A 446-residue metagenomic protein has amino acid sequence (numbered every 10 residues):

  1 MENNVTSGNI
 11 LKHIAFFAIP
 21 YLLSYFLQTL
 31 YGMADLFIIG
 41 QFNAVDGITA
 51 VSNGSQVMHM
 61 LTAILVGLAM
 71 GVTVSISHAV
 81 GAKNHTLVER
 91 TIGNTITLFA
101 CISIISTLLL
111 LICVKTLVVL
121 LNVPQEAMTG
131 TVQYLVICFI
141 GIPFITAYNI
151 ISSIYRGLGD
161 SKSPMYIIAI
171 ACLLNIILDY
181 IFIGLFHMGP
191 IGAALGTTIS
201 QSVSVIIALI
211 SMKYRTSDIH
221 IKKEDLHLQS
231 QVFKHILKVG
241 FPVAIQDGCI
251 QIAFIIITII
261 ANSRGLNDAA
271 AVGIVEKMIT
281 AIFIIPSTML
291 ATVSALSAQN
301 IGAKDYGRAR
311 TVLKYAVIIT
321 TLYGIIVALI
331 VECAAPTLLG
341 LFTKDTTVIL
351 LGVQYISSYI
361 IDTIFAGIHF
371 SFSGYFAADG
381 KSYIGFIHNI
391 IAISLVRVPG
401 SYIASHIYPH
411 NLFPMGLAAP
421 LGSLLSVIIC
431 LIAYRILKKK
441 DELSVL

Functional and structural regions predicted by a protein language model:
M1-A18, I76-G141, L185-F241, S297-D362 (+1 more regions): Short alpha-helical transmembrane segments in multi-pass integral membrane proteins
K12-T73, S77, F241-A261: Signature of the first transmembrane helix
F16-G32, I137, A171, S200-S204 (+4 more regions): Transmembrane helical elements of multi-pass membrane transporters/channels
L22, F26, L30, A34 (+17 more regions): Generic alpha-helical transmembrane segments of integral inner-membrane proteins, especially permease/transport modules
L30-T49, V118-Q125, I181-M188, G248-A281 (+3 more regions): Helix-terminus/linker motif at the lipid-water interface of multi-pass membrane proteins
N43-Q56, L135, A194, L266-A281 (+2 more regions): Small-residue hotspots at the loop-to-helix junctions and early N-terminal turns of transmembrane alpha-helices
I48-L108, I145-P164, T258, A271-A335 (+1 more regions): Small-residue-rich hydrophobic transmembrane alpha-helices
C138-R156, P164-C172, A193-A208, S287-L290 (+4 more regions): Short runs within selected transmembrane alpha-helices of multi-pass transporters and secretion channels
